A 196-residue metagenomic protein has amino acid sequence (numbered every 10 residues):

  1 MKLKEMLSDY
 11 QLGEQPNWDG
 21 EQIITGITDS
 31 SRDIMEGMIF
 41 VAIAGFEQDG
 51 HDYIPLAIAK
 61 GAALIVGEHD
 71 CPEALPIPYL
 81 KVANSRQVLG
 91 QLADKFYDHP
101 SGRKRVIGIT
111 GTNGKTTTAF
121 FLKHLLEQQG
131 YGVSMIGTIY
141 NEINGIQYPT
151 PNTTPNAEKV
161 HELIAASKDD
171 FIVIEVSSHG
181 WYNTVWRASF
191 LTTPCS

Functional and structural regions predicted by a protein language model:
M1-Q91, K95: N-terminal leader/targeting and accessory segments in enzymes
G90-S196: Phosphate-binding loop of NTP-binding sites
